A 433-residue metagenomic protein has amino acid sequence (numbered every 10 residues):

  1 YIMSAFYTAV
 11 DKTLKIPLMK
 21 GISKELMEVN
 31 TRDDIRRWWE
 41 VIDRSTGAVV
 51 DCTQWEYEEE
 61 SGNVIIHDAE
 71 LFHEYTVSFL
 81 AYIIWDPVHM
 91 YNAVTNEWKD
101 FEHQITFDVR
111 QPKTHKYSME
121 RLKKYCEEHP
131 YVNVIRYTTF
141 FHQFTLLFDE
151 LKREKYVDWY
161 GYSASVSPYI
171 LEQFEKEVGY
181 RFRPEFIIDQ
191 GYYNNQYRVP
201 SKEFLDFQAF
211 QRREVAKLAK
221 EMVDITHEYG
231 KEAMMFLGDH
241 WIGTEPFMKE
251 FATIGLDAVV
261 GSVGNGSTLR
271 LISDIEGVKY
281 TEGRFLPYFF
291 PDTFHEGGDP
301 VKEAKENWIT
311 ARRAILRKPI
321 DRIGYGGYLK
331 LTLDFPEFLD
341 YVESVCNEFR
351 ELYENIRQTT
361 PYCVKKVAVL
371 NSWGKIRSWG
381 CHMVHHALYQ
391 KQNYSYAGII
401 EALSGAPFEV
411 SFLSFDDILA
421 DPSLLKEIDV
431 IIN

Functional and structural regions predicted by a protein language model:
Y1-T253, L271, R357: Polysaccharide-binding and catalytic clefts of secreted carbohydrate-active enzymes
P112-K113, D239, V259, F408-S411 (+1 more regions): Short, flexible loop segments at the rims of nucleotide/cofactor-binding pockets, characterized by
L122-K123, N133-F140, F144-L147, Y197-R198 (+2 more regions): Hydrophobic targeting/anchoring helices
E127, H227, P319, S423-L424: Residue-level signal for alpha-helix termini/capping positions
E128-H129, T360-C363, L424-K426: Extracellular/periplasmic catalytic domains that process cell-envelope and extracellular macromolecules
H129, G230, G255, K318 (+2 more regions): Glycine-centered loop/turn motif at secondary-structure junctions
Q208, P291-E296, D429-N433: Short, basic, glycine/proline-bearing loop/turn elements
L388-N433: Helical hinge/lid and interdomain linker segments adjacent to catalytic or ligand-binding clefts that mediate domain
